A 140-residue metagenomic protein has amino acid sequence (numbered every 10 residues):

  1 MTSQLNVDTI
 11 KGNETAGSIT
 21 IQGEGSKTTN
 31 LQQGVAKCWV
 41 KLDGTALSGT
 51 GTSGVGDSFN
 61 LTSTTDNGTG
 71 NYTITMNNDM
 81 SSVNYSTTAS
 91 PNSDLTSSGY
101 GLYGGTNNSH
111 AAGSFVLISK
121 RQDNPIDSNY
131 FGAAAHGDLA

Functional and structural regions predicted by a protein language model:
T2, T15, T88, H110-A111: Residue-level detector of intrinsically disordered, flexible termini and proteolytic processing junctions
S3, K11-S82, S119-A140: Extracellular receptor-binding modules and their adjoining Ser/Thr/Gly/Asp/Asn-rich linkers
N84-P91: Change to "...patches in solvent-exposed regions of secreted, membrane-anchored, or virion-exposed structural
N92-A140: Extracellular jelly-roll beta-sandwich "head" domains, especially the C-terminal globular C1q domain
